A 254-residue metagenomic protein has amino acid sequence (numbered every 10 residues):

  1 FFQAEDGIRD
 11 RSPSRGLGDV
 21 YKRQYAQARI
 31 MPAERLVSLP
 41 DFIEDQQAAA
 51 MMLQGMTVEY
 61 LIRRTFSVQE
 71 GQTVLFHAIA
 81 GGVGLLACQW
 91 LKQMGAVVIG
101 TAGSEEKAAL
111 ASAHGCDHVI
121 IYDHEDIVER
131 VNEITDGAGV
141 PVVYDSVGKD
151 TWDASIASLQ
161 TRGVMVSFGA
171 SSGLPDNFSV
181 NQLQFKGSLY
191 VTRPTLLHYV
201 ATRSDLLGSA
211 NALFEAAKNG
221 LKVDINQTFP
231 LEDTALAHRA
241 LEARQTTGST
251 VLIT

Functional and structural regions predicted by a protein language model:
A4-Y21: Short, small-residue-biased leader/transition segments that mark boundaries at the very start of proteins
D19-A78: NAD(P)H dinucleotide-binding glycine-rich loop of Rossmann-like/cofactor-binding domains, especially the beta1-alpha1
A78-I79, V147: NAD(P)H cofactor-binding loop motif with strongest signal on the N-terminal glycine-rich segment
A80, C88: N-terminal Rossmann NAD(P)H-binding glycine-rich loop of SDR-like oxidoreductase domains
V83: Hydrophobic/small residue at the entry helix of a nucleotide-binding pocket
K92-T151, T202-D205: Adenosine-nucleotide cofactor-binding segment
D150-N219, T254: Glycine-rich phosphate-binding loop and adjacent beta-alpha segment of Rossmann(oid) nucleotide-cofactor-binding
R203-T254: C-terminal hydrophobic helical "lid"/dimerization subdomain of Rossmann-like NAD(P)H-dependent oxidoreductases
